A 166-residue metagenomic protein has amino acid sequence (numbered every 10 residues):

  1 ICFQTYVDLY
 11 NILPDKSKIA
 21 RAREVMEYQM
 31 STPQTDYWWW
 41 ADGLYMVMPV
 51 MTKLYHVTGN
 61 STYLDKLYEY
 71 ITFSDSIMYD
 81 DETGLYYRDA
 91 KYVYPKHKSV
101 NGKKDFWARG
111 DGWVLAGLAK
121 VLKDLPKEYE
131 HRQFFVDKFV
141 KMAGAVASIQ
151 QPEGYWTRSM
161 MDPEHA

Functional and structural regions predicted by a protein language model:
I1-A166: Glycan-recognition and catalytic cores of secretory/periplasmic carbohydrate-active enzymes
